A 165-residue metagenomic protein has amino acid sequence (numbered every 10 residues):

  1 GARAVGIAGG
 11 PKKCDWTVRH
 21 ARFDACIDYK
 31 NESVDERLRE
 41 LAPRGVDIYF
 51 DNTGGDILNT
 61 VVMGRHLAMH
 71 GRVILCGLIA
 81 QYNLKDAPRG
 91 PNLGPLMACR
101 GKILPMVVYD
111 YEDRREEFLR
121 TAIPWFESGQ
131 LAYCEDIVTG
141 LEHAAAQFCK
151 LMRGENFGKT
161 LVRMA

Functional and structural regions predicted by a protein language model:
G1-T60, Y109: Adenosine-nucleotide cofactor-binding segment
T17, D56-L131, A165: Glycine-rich phosphate-binding loop and adjacent beta-alpha segment of Rossmann(oid) nucleotide-cofactor-binding
D24-K30, D136-H143: Short acidic-hydrophobic, aromatic-tinged amphipathic segments that line or gate anion-handling sites
C26, I103-P105, K159: Conserved beta-strand scaffold positions in the cores of enzyme catalytic domains, especially in NTP/NDP-utilizing
D35, L119, L141-A145: Short, amphipathic alpha-helical "lid/cap" segments that border enzyme active or binding sites
D47-D51, P105-M106, Y133-D136: Short catalytic-loop micro-motif centered on adjacent basic/acidic residues
Q130-I137, A145-A165: C-terminal capping/lid region of NAD(P)-dependent oxidoreductase domains
